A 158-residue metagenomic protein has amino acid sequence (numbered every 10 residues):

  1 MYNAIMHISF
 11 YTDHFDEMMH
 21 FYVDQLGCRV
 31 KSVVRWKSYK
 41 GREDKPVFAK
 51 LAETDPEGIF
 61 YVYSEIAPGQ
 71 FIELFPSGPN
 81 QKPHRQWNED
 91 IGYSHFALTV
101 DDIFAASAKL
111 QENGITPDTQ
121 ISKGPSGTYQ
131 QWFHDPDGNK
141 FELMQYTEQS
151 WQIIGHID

Functional and structural regions predicted by a protein language model:
M1, F10, L98, F104-D158: Vicinal oxygen chelate
I5-H7, E89-H95: Eukaryotic phosphotyrosine signaling hubs
Y11-P68: Core segments of cupin and vicinal oxygen chelate
M18, H95-L98: Active-site scaffold segments
S38, P79, T147-S150: A short acidic/small-residue loop/turn micro-motif
Y61, F71, Q130-Q131: Short hydrophobic/aromatic beta-strand element in the GNAT-like acyltransferase core that lines or flanks the acyl-donor
P68-Q70, N139: Short acidic/polar mixed-charge low-complexity motifs
E73-F75, E142: Conserved beta-strand in the GNAT
